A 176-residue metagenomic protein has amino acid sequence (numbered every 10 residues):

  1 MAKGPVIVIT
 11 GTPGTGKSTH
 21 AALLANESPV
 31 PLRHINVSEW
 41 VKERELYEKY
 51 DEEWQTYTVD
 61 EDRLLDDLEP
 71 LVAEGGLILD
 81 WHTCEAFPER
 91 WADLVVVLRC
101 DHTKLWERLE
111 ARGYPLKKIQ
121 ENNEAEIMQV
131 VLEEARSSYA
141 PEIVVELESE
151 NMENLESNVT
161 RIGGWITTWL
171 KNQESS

Functional and structural regions predicted by a protein language model:
M1-G4: Phosphate-binding P-loop
I9: Hydrophobic anchor at the beta1->P-loop junction of P-loop NTPases
T12: P-loop (Walker A) phosphate-binding loop of NTP-binding proteins
T15: ATP-binding Walker
S18: Walker A/P-loop
V30-F87: ATP-dependent small-molecule kinase phosphotransfer cores that center on conserved nucleotide phosphate-binding segments
K49, R99-I143: A glycine- and Lys/Arg-enriched "phosphate-lid" helix/loop adjacent to the NTP-binding pocket of small-molecule kinases
W106-E107, Y114, R136-S176: NTP-dependent small-molecule kinase module
